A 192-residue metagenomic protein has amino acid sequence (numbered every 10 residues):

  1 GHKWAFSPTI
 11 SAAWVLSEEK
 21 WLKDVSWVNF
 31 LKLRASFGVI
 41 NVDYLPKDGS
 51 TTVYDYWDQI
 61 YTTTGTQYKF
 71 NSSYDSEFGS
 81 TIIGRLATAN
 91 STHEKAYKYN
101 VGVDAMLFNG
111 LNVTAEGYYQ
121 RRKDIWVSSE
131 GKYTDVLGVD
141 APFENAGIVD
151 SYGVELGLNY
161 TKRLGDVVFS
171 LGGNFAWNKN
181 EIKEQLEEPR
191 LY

Functional and structural regions predicted by a protein language model:
G1-Y192: Extracellular/periplasmic, surface-exposed regions of secreted and cell-surface proteins
